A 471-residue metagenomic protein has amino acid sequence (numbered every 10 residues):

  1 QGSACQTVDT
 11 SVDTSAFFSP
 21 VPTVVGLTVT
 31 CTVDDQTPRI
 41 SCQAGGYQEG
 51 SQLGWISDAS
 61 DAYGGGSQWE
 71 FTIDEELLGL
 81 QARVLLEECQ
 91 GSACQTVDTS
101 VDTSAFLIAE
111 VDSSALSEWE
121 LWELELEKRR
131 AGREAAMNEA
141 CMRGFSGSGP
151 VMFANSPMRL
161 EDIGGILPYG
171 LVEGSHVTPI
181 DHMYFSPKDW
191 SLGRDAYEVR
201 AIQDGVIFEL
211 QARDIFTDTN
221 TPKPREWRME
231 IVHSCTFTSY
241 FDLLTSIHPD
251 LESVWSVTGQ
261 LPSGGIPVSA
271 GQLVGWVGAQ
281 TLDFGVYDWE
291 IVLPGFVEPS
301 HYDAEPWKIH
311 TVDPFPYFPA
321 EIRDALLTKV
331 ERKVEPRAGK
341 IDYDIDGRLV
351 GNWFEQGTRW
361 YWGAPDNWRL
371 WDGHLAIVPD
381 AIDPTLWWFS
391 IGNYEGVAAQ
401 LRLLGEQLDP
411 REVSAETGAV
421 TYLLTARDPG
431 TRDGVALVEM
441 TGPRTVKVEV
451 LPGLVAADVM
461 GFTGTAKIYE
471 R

Functional and structural regions predicted by a protein language model:
Q36, G45-E49: Short glycine/proline-centered coil/turn motifs in the loop regions of extracellular beta-sandwich domains
E49-A59: Change to "...patches in solvent-exposed regions of secreted, membrane-anchored, or virion-exposed structural
S57-T72: Surface-exposed, flexible coil segments in extracellular/virion-facing regions
Y63-G65, L78, A105, G405-R471: Beta-sheet ligand-binding and adhesion/scaffold domains
I73-Q81: Surface-exposed, short loops/turns at beta-strand junctions within beta-sandwich domains
W119-W227, C235, S269-A270, T311-A419 (+3 more regions): Surface-exposed, glycine-biased beta-strand/turn segments
L192-D195, R200-A201, V232-L273: Short histidine-centered loop motifs in beta-beta connectors
E226-E230, V268-D288: Short hydrophobic beta/alpha edge segments that flank linear recognition/processing sites
